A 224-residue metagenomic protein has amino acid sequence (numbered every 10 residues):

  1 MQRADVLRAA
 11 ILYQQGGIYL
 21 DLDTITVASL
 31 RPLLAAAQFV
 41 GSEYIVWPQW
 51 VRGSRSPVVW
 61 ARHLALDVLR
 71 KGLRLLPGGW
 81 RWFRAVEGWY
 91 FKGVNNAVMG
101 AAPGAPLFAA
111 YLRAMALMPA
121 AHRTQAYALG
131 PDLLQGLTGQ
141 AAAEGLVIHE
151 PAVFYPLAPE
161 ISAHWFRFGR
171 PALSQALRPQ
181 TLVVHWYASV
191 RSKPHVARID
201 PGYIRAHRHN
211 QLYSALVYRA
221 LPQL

Functional and structural regions predicted by a protein language model:
M1-D5, L20-L224: Glycosyltransferase-associated regions of secretory-pathway enzymes, highlighting luminal stem/catalytic domains
V6-G16: Small-residue hinge/turn detector
